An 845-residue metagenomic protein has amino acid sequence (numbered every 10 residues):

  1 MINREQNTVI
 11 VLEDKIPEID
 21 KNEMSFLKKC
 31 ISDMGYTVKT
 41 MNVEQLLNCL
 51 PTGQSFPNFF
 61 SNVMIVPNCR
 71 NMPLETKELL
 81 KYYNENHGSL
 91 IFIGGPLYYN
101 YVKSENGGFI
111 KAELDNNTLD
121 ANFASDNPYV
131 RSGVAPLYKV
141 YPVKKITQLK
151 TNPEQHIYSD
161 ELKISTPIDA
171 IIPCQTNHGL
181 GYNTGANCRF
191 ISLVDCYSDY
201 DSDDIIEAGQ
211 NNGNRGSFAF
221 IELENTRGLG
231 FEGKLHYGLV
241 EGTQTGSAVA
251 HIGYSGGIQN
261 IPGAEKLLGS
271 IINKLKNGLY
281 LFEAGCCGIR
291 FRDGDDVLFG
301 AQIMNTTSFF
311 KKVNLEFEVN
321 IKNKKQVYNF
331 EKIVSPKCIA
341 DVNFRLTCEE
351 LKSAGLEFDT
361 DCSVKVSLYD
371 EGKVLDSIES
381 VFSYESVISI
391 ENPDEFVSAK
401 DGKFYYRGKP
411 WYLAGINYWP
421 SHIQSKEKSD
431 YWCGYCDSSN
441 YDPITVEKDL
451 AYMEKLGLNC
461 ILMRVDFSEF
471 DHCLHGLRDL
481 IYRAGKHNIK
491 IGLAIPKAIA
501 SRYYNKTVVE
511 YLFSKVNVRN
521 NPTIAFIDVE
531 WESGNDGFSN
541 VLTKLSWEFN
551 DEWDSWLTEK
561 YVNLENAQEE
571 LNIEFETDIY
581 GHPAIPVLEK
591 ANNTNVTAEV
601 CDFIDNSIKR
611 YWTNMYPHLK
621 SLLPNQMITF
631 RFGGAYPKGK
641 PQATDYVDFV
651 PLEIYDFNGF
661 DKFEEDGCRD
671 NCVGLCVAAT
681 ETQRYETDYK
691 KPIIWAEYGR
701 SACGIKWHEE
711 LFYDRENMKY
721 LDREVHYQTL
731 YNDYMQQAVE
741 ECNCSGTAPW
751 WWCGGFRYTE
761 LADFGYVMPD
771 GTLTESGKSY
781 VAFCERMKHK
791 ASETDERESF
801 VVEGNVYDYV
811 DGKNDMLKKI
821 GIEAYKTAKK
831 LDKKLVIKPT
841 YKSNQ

Functional and structural regions predicted by a protein language model:
I2-T8, N22-S25, K29-D33, Y200 (+3 more regions): Extracellular ligand-binding/catalytic regions of CAZymes and related secreted enzymes and adhesion modules
I10-L12, I16-A112: Helical hinge/lid and interdomain linker segments adjacent to catalytic or ligand-binding clefts that mediate domain
N71-G179: A glycine-rich, often tryptophan-bearing local segment used as a flexible ligand/cofactor-contacting loop or short
V130-Q244: Catalytic beta-strand/loop cores that center a nucleophilic Ser/Cys/Thr and support acyl-enzyme chemistry
V249-I252, P692-I705, D714-Y766, Y780 (+3 more regions): Substrate-binding cleft of secreted/luminal carbohydrate-active enzymes
N392-L493, N505-E510, A696, P749-W750: Active-site-adjacent substrate/metal-binding segments within catalytic domains of carbohydrate-active enzymes
L542-D551, E710-L711, E741-C742, A748-Q845: Aromatic-rich peripheral "rim/lid" segments of glycoside hydrolase catalytic domains that contact and position glycan
D602-D714, Q736, C744-S745: Glycoside hydrolase catalytic-domain groove-lining segments
